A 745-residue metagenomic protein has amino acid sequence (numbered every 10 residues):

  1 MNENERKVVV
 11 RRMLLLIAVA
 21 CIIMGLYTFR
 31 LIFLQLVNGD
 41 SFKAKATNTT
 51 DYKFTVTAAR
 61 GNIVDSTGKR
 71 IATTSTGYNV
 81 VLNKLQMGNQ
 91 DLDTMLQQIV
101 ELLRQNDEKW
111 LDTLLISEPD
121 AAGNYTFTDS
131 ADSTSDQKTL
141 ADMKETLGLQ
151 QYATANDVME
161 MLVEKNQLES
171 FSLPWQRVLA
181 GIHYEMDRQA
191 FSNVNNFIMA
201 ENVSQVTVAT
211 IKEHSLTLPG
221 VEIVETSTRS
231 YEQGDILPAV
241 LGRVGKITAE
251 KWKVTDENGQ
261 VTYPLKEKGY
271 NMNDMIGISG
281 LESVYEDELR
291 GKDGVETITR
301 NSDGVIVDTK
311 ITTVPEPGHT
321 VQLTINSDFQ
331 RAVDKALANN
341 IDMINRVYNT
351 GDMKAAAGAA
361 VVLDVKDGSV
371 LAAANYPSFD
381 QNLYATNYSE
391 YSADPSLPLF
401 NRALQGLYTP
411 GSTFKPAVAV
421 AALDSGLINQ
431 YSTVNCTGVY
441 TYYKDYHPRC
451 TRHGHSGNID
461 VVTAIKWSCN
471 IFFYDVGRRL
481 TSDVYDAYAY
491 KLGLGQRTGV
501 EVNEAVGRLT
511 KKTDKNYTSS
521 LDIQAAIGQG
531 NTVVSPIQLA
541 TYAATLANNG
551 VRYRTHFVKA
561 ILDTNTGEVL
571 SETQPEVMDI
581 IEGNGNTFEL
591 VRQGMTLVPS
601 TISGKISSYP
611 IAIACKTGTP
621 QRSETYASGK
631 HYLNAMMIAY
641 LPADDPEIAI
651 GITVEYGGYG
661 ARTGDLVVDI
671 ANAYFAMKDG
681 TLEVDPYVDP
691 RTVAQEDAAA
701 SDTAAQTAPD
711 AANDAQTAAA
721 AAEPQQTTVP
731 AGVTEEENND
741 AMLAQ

Functional and structural regions predicted by a protein language model:
M1-V314, T350-A359, A699-D702, D710 (+1 more regions): Membrane-proximal periplasmic segments of bacterial cell-envelope enzymes, especially penicillin-binding proteins
A72, Y78, T299-E316, I325 (+10 more regions): Beta-lactam-recognizing serine transpeptidase/beta-lactamase-like catalytic domain environment
K84-Q86, V654-G658: A generic structural motif
Q90-Q97, E101, Q205, A209 (+20 more regions): Solvent-exposed, polar/charged alpha-helical surfaces in well-ordered, non-transmembrane soluble domains, broadly
E286, R290-D293, D303-G304, D334-D342 (+2 more regions): Amphipathic, well-packed alpha-helical segments that form the structural scaffold of globular domains
A336-Y348, G426, P599: Structural motif corresponding to the C-terminal cap of alpha-helices
E683-A700: Short, highly charged C-terminal tails/helix-capping segments
